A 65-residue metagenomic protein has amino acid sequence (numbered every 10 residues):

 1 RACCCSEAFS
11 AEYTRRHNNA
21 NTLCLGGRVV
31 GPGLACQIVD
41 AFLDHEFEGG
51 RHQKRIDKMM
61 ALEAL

Functional and structural regions predicted by a protein language model:
R1-E7: Short hydrophobic/aromatic-enriched beta-strand-loop microsegments
A8-L65: C-terminal binding/interaction regions
